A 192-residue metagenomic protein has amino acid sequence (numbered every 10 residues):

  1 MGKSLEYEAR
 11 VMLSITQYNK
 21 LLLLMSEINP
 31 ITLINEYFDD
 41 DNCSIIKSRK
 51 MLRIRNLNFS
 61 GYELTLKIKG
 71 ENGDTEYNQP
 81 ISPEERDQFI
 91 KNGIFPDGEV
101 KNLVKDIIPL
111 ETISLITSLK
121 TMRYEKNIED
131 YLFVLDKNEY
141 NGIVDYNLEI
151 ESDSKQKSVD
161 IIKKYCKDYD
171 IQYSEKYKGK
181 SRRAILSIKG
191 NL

Functional and structural regions predicted by a protein language model:
M1-L192: Phosphate-end processing signature that detects enzymes handling 5′-triphosphorylated RNA and polyphosphate
